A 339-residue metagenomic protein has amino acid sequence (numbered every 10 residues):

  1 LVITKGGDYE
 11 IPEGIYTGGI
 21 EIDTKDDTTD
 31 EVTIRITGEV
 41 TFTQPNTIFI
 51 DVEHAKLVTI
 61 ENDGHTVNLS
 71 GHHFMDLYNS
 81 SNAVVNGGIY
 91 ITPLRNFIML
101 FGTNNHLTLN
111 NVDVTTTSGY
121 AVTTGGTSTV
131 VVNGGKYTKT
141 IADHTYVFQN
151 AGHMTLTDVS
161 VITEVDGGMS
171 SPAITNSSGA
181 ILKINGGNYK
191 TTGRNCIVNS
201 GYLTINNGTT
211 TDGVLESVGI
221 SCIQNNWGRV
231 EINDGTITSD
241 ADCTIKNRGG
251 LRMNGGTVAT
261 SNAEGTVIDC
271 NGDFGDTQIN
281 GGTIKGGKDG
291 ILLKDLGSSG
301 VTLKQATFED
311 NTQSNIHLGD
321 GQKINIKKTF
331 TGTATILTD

Functional and structural regions predicted by a protein language model:
L1-R35: Acidic Gly/Asp/Thr-rich repetitive segments characteristic of extracellular carbohydrate-active and adhesion proteins
L1-T4, D76, M99-L100, V147: Short, exposed beta-strand/loop patches in secreted or surface proteins that constitute
T4-G6, T29, V52-K56, N62 (+20 more regions): Parallel beta-helix/beta-solenoid
E13-Y16, D27-T29, G38-N46, E61-G71 (+13 more regions): Beta-strand-rich solenoid/repeat architectures in extracellular/passenger domains of polysaccharide-targeting enzymes
F49: Acidic, glycine/polar-enriched metal-coordinating patches/loops that mediate binding to polyanionic ligands
